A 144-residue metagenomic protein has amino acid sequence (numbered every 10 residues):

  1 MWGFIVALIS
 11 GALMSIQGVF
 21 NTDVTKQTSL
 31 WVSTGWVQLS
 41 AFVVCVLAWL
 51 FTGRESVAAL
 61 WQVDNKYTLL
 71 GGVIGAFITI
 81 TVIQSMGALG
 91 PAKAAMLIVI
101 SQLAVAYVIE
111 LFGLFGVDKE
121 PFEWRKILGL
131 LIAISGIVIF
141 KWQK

Functional and structural regions predicted by a protein language model:
M1-I9, K26, W31, F42-Y67 (+5 more regions): Membrane-interface interhelical linkers
M1-Q27, F77, T81, S135: Glycine-/small-residue-enriched transmembrane alpha-helix faces in small-molecule transporters and effluxers
L8, A12, I16, V43 (+4 more regions): Hydrophobic/aromatic residues within the transmembrane alpha-helices of Major Facilitator Superfamily
K26-L30, T81-I100: Structural motif at transmembrane-helix junctions in multi-pass transporters
T34-G35, A95-M96, E123-K126: Hydrophobic/aromatic positions within or immediately flanking transmembrane alpha-helices of multi-pass small-molecule
S40-V44, L97-F112, L131: Alpha-helical transmembrane segments of compact multi-pass small-molecule transporters, enriched in specific families
V63-A76, Q84: Alpha-helical transmembrane-segment detector that highlights a single hydrophobic TM helix and its immediate
G129-I139: Final/C-terminal transmembrane alpha-helix of multipass membrane proteins
